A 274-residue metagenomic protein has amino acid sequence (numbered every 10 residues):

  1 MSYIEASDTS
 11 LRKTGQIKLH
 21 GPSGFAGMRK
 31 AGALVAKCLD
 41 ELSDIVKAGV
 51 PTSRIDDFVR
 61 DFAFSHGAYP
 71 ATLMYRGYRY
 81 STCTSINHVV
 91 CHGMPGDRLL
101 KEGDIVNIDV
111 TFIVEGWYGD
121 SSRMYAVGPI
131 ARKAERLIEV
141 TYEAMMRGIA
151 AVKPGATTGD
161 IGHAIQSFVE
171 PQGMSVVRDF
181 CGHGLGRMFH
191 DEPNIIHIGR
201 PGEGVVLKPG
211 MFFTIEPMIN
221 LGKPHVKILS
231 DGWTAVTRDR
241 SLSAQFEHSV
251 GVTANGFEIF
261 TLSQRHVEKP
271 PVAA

Functional and structural regions predicted by a protein language model:
M1-A274: Active-site neighborhoods and metal-handling regions in enzymes and metal-associated proteins
